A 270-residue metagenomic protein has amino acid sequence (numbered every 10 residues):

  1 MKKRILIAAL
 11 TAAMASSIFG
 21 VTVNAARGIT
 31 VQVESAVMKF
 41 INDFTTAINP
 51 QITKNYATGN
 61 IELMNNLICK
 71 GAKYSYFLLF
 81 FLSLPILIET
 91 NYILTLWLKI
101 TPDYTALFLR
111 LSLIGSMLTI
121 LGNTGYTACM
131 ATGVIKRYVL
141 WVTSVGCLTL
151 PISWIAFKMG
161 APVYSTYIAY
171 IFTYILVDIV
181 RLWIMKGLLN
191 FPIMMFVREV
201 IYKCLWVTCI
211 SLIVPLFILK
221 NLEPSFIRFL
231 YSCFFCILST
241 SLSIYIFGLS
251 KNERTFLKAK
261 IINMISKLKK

Functional and structural regions predicted by a protein language model:
M1-A25, F226-L230, E253, I261 (+1 more regions): Gram-positive cell-envelope targeting signals
T11, T30-V33, F77, F81 (+6 more regions): Hydrophobic residues within alpha-helical transmembrane segments of multi-pass solute transporters/permease subunits
N24, Y138-V139, T166-Y167, F196: Alpha-helical transmembrane segments and their helix-entry boundary regions
I29-V142: Specific pore-lining/lateral-gate transmembrane helices of multi-pass inner-membrane transport and insertion machines
S35-K39, Y74, S83, I120 (+5 more regions): Hydrophobic transmembrane alpha-helices of multi-pass small-molecule transporters
G125-G133, W183-E199: Alpha-helical transmembrane segments
K136, T143-I179, K186-G187, F191 (+1 more regions): Membrane-interface helix-loop junctions in multi-pass transport and translocation proteins
K186-I193, P215-K270: Membrane-proximal transmembrane or re-entrant/amphipathic helices at the cytosolic face
